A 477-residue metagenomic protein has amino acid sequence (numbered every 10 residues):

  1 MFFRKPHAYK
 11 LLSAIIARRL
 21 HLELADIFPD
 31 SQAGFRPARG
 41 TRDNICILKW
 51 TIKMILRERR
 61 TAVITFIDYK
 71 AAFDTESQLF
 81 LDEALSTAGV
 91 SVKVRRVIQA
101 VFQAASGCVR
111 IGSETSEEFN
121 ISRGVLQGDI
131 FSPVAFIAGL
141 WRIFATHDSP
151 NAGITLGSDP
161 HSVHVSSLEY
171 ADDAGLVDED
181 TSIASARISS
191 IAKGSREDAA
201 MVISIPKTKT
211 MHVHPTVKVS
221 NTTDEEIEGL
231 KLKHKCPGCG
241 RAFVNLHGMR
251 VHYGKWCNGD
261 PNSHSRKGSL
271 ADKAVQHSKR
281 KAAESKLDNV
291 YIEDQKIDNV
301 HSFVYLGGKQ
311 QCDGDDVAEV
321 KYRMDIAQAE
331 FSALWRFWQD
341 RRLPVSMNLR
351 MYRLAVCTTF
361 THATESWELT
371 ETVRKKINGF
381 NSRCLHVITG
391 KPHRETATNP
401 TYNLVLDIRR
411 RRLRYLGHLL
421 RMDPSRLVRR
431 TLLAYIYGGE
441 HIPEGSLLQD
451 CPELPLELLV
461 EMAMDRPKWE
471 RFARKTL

Functional and structural regions predicted by a protein language model:
M1-I143: Conserved pre-catalytic core of RNA-dependent polymerases
V109-Q127, P133-L140, F144-T146, N151-Y170 (+3 more regions): Short linear motifs embedded in intrinsically disordered, charge-biased segments
M249: Alpha-helical recognition helix of canonical C2H2 zinc-finger domains, specifically the hydrophobic-histidine i/i+3
